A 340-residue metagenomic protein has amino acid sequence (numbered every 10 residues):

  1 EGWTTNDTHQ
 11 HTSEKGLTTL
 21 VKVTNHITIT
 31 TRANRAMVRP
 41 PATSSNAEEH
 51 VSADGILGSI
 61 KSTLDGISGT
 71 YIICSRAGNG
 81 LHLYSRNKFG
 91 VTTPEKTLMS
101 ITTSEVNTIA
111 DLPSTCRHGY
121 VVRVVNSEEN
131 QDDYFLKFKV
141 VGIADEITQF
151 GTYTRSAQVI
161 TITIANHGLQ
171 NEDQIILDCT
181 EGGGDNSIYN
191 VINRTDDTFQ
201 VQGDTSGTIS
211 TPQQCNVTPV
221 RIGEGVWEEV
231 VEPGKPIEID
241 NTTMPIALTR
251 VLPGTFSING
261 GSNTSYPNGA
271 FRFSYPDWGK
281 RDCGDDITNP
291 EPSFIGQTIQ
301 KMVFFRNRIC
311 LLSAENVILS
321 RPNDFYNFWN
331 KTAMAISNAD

Functional and structural regions predicted by a protein language model:
E1-T8, N25, I29-R35, R39-P41 (+2 more regions): Acidic/polar, low-complexity linker and loop regions
T4, T12-E14, I295: Conserved loop/turn at the beginning of each blade in beta-propeller domains
T19-L20, K301: Conserved beta-strand position repeated once per blade in WD40 beta-propeller domains
V23-N25, I29, N34, V38-A42 (+3 more regions): Polar, low-complexity export/assembly segments characteristic of proteins that are secreted or assemble on the cell
T30, L177-C179, L312: Residue-level recognition of conserved beta-strand edge/terminus positions
A36, D54-R76, T115-S127, Y134-V141 (+1 more regions): Ser/Thr/Gly-rich low-complexity blocks that favor extended beta-strand/coil architectures
R86-C116, I143-P253, Y266-P267: Small/polar beta-strand repeat architecture
P276-N307, L312-D340: Beta-propeller and closely related beta-pinwheel folds
